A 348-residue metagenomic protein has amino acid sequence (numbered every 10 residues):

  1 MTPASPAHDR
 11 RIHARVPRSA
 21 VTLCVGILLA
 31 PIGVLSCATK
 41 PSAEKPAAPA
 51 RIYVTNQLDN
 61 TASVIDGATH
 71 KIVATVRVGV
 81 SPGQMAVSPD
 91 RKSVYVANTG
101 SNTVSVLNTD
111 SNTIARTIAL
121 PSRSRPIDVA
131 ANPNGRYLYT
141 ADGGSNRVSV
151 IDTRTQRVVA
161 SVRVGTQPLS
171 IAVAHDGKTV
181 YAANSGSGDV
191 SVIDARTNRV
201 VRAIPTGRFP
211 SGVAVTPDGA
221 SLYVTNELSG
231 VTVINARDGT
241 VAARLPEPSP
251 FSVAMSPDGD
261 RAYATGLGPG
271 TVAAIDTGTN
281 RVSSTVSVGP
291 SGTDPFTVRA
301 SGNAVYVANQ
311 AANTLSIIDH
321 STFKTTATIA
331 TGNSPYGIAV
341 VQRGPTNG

Functional and structural regions predicted by a protein language model:
A4-V25: Bacterial N-terminal signal peptides that target proteins for export
I12-H13, G26, T39, G177: Residue-level detector of bioactive/disordered segments in secreted/extracellular proteins and virion assembly
T22-V34: Bacterial N-terminal signal peptides
P31-G348: Predominantly soluble domains enriched in secretory-pathway, periplasmic, or organellar proteins
